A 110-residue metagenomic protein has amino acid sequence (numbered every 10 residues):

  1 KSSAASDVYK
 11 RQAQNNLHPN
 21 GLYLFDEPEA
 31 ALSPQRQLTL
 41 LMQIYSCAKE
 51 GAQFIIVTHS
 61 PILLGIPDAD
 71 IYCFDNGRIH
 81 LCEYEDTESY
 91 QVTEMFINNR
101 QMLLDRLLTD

Functional and structural regions predicted by a protein language model:
K1-A5, Y9: Single conserved hydrophobic/aromatic residue that forms the stacking wall/gate of nucleotide- or nucleobase-binding
R11-N16: Conserved alpha-helical scaffold flanking the Walker A/P-loop in AAA+ ATPase domains
P19-L22, E50-I55: Loop/turn-to-beta-strand initiation segments
G21-L24, L40: A short alpha-helix capping/helix-coil boundary motif
D26-P28: Walker B catalytic acidic pair
A30-S33: ABC ATPase nucleotide-binding domain "signature" loop
Q35-Q53, S60-D110: C-terminal lobe/lid and adjacent interdomain/linker elements of RecA-like ASCE P-loop ATPase modules
